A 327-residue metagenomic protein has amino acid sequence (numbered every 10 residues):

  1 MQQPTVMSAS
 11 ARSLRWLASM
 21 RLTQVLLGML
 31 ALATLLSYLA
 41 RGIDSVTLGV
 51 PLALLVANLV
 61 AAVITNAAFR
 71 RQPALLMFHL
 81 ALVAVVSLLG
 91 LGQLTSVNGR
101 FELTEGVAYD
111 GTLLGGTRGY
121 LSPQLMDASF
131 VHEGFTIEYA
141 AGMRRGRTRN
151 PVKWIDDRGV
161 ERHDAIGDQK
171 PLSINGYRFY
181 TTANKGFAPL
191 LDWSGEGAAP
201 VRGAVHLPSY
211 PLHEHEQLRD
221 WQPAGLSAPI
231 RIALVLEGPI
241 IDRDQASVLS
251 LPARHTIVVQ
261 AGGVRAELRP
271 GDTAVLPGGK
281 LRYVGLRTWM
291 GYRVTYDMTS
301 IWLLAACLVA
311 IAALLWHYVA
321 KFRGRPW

Functional and structural regions predicted by a protein language model:
M1-W327: Solvent-exposed, non-transmembrane regions of integral membrane proteins
